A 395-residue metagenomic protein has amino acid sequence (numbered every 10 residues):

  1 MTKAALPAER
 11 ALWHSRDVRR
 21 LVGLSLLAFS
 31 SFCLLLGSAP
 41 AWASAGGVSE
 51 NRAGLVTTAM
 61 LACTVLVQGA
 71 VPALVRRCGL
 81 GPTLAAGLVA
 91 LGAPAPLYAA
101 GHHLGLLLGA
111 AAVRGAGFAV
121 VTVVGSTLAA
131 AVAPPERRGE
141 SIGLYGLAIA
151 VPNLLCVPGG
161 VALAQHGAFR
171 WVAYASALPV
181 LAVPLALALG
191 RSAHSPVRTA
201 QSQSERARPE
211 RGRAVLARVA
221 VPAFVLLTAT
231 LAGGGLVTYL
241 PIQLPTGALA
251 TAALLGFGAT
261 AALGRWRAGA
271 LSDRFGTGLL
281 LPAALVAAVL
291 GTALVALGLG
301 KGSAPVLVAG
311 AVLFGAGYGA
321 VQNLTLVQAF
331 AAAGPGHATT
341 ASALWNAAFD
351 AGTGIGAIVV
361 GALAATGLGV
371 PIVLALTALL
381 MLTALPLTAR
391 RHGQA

Functional and structural regions predicted by a protein language model:
S15-G54, T230-G247: Helix-loop boundary and gating motifs at the non-cytosolic
T58-V71, L255-R267: Central cavity-lining transmembrane alpha-helices of secondary-active solute carriers, predominantly the Major
V67-G79, G264-T277: Helix-to-loop junctions at the C-terminal end of transmembrane segments in multipass secondary transporters
G79, A100-H102, G298-K301: Helix-breaking motifs and short loop linkers at transmembrane-helix boundaries and internal kinks in secondary membrane
P94, G105-V113, P305-L313: Paired small-residue
A112-L147: Cytoplasmic helix-loop-helix junction between adjacent transmembrane helices in 12-TM secondary transporters
W171-A188, I372-A389: Symmetry-related core transmembrane helices of the 12-TM Major Facilitator Superfamily/SLC fold
